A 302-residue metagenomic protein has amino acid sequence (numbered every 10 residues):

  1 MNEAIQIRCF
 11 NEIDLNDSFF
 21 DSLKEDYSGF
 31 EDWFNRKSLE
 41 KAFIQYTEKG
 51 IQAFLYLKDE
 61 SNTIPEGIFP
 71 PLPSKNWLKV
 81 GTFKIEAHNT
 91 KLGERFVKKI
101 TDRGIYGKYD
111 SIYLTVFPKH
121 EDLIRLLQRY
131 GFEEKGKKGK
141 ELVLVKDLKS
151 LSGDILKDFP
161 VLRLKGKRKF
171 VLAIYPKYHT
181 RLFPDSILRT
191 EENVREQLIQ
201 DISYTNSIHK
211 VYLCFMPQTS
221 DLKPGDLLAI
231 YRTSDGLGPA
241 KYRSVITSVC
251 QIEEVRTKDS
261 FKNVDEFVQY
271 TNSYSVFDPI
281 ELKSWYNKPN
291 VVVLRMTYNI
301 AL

Functional and structural regions predicted by a protein language model:
M1-A4, R8-E31, V145-P224: Compositionally biased, charged N-terminal/linker segments
Q45, L57-D59, I85, I230 (+1 more regions): GNAT/GCN5-related N-acetyltransferase fold signature
E48-K79: Conserved acyl-donor/pantetheine-binding loop and adjacent beta-alpha core of acyl/acetyltransferases and related
G81-K91, F117: A short, internal acetyl-CoA/4′-phosphopantetheine-binding micro-motif in the GNAT/acyltransferase core
T90-I105, R129: Conserved acetyl-CoA-binding loop-helix of GNAT-fold acetyltransferases
G104-P118: Conserved GNAT acetyl-CoA-binding A-motif
P118-K138: Conserved active-site alpha-helix within GNAT-family acetyltransferase domains
G139, K177-L302: Structured alpha/beta reader/binder surfaces that contact nucleic acids or chromatin modification marks
